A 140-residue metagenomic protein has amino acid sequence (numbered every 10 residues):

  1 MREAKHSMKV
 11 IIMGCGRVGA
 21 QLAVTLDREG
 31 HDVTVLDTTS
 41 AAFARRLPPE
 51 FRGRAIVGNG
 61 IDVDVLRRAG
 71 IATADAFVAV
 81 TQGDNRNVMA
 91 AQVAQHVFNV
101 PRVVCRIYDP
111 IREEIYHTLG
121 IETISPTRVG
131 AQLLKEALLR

Functional and structural regions predicted by a protein language model:
M1-R140: Cytosolic regulatory regions of ion transport systems
